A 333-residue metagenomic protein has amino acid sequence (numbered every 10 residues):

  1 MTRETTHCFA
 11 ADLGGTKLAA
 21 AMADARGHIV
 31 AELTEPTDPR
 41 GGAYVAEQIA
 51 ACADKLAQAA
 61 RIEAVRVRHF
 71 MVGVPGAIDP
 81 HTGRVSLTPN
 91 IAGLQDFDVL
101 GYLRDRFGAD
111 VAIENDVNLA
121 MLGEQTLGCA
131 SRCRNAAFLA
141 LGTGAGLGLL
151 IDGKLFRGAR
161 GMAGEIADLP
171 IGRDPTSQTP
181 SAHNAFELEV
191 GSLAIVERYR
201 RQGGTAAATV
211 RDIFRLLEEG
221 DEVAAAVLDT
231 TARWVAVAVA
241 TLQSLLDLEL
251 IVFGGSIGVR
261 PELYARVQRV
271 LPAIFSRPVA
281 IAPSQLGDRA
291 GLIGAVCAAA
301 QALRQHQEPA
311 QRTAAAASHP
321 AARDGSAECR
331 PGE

Functional and structural regions predicted by a protein language model:
M1-H69, D79-R84, G101-A109, G123-C133 (+1 more regions): ATP-binding/phosphotransfer module of carbohydrate and carboxylate kinases, centering on a glycine-rich
P36-D38, G93-L94, A163-E165, I171: A short acidic/small-residue loop/turn micro-motif
R84-L94: A charged helix-plus-loop insertion that forms the helical arch/lid used to bind and gate nucleic-acid substrates
V111-N115: General beta-strand structural signal in soluble alpha/beta enzymes
C133-F186: Glycine-rich phosphate-binding loop of actin/hexokinase-like ATP-binding domains
